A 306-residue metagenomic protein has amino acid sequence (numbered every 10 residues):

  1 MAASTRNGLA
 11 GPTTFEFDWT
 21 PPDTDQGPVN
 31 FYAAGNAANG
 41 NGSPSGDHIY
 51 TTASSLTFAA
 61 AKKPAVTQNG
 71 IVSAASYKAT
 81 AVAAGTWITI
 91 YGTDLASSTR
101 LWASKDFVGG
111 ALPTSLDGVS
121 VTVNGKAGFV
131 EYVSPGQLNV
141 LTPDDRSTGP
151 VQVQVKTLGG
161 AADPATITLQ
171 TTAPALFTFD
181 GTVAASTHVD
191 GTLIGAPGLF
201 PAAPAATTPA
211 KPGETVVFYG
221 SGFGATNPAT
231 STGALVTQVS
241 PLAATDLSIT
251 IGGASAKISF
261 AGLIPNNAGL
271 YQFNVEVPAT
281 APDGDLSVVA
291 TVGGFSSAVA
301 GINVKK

Functional and structural regions predicted by a protein language model:
M1-A61: Short, conserved sequence motifs used for protein processing/export or organelle targeting and for catalysis
A61-K306: A sequence-level detector for low-complexity, Ser/Thr- and acidic-rich stretches
